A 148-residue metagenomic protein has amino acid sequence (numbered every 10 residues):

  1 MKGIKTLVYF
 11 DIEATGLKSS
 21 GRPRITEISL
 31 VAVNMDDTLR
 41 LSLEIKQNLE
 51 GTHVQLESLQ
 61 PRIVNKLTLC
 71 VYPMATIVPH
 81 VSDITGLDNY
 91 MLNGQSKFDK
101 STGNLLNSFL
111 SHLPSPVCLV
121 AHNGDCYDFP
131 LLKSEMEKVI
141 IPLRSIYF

Functional and structural regions predicted by a protein language model:
M1-K133, E137, S145: Conserved non-catalytic scaffold segment of RNase H-like nuclease domains
I141: Ligand/cofactor pocket segment of small-molecule handling proteins
F148: Short alpha-helix plus adjacent loop in nuclease-associated cores
